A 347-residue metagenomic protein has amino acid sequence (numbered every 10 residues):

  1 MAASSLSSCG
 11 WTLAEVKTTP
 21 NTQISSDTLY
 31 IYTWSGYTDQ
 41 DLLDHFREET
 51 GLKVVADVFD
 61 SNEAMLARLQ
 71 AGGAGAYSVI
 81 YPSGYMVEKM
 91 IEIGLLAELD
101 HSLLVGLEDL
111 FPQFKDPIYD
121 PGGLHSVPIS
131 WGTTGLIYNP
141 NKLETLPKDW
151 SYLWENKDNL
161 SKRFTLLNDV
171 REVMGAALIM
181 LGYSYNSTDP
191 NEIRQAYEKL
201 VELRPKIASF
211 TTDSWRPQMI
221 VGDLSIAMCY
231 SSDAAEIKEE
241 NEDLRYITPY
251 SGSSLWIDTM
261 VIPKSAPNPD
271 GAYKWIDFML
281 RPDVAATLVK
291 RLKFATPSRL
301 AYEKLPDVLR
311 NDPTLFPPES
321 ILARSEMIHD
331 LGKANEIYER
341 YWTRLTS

Functional and structural regions predicted by a protein language model:
M1-W11: N-terminal export signals
G10-K89: Early extracytoplasmic/lumenal segment of secretory-pathway proteins
Y32, Y37, F59-D60, A76-Y77 (+1 more regions): Extracytoplasmic ligand-binding site segments that recognize negatively charged/polar headgroups
V87-K89, I220, S225-D243: A ligand-binding cleft/hinge motif common to bilobed small-molecule-binding domains
I91-E98, D120-G123, E236-T248, R310-D312: Ligand-binding "clamshell"
G132, I193-E202, E240-A266: Periplasmic-binding protein-like
P263-L322: Mature extracytoplasmic/periplasmic domains
L305-S347: Extracellular/periplasmic bilobal clamshell ligand-binding domains
